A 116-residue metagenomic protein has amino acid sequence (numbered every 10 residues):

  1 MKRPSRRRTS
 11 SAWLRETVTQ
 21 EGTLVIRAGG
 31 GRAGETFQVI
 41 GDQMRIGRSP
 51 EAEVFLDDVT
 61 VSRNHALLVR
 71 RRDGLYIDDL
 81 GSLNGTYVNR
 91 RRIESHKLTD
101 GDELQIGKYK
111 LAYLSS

Functional and structural regions predicted by a protein language model:
M1-D57, V69: Intrinsically disordered, low-complexity acidic Ser/Thr-rich regulatory segments
L24, I46, N64-V88, G101 (+1 more regions): Short hydrophobic/aromatic patches on the structural cores and recognition surfaces of FHA
R32, A52-E53, S62, L83-G85 (+1 more regions): Short, surface-exposed beta-strand-loop junctions and turns on beta-sheet-rich folds
G34, F55-L56, G85-Y87, L114: A short local loop/turn or secondary-structure capping micro-motif enriched for an aromatic residue
R48-P50, T60, R92, Q105: Short loop/turn positions at the edges of beta-strands in beta-sheet-rich folds
Y87-S116: C-terminal boundary/linker segments immediately following FHA domains
